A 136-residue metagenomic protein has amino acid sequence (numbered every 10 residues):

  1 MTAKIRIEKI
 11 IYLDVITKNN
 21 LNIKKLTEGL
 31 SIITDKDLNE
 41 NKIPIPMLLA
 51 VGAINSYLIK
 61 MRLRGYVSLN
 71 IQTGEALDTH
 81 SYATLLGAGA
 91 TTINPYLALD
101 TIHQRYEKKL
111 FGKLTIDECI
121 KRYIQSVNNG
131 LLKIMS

Functional and structural regions predicted by a protein language model:
M1-I59: Non-catalytic terminal/interface segments that mediate subunit docking, oligomerization, and allosteric communication
P46, A53-S136: Phosphate/diphosphate-binding loops
